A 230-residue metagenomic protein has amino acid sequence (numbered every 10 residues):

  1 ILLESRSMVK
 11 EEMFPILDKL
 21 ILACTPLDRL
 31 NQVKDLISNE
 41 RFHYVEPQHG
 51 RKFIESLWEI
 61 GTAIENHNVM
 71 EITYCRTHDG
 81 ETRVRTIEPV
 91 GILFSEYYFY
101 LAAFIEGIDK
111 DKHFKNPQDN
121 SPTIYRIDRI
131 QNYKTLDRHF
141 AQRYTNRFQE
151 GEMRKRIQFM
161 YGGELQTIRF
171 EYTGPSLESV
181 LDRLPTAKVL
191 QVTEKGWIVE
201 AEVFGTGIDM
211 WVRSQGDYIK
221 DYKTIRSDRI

Functional and structural regions predicted by a protein language model:
I1, T86, I108-K110, T193 (+1 more regions): Short, basic/aromatic recognition patches that contact phosphate-bearing ligands
I1-C75: Bulky hydrophobic/aromatic content
W58-I108: Loop-centered beta-sheet repeat module
V84-T86, P122-I127, R169, I198-E200: Well-ordered beta-strand positions in beta-sheet-rich domains
I92, Y133, V189-L190: A structural signal for short hydrophobic beta-strand segments in well-ordered beta-sheet cores
Y97-Y98, D128, R138, E194-W197: Beta-strand-connecting loop/turn residues
G107-G151: Flexible linker/loop signature enriched in Pro/Ser/Thr and Pro/Gly
Q149-I230: Polybasic (Lys/Arg-rich)
